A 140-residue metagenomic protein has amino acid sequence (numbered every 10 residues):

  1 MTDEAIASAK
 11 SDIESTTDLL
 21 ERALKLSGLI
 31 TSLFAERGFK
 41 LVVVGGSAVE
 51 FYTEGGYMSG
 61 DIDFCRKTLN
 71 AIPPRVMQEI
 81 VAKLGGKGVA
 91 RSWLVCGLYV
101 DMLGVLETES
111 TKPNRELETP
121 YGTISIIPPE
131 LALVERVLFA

Functional and structural regions predicted by a protein language model:
M1-A140: Compositionally biased terminal segments of proteins
